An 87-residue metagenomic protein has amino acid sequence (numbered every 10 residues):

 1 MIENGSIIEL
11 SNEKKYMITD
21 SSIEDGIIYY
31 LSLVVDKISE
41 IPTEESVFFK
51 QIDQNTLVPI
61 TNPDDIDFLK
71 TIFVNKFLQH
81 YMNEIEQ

Functional and structural regions predicted by a protein language model:
M1-I8: Short coil-to-beta transition motif at edge beta-strands of beta-rich domains
E3, T19-I60: Basic, polyanion-binding surface patches
K14: Short beta-strand or tight-loop elements that sit immediately N-terminal to catalytic metal-binding acidic residues
Q54-I85: Acidic, low-complexity intrinsically disordered segments
